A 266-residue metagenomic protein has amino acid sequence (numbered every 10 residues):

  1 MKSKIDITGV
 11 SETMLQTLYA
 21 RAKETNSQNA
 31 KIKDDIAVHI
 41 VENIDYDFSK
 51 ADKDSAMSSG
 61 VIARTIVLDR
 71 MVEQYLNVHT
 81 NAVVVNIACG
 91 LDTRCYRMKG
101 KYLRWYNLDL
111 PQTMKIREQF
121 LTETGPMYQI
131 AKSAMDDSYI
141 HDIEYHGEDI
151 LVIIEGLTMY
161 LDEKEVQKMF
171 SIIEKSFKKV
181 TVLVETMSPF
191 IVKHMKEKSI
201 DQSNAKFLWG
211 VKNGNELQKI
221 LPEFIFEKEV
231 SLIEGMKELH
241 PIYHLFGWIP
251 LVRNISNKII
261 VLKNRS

Functional and structural regions predicted by a protein language model:
M1-V85, C89-K132, H146: Rossmann-like AdoMet
S138-G147: Short amphipathic alpha-helix with an adjacent loop that forms part of the alpha/beta core around
V152-I153: A conserved beta-strand element that flanks and buttresses the S-adenosyl-L-methionine
Y160-I173: A short, conserved alpha-helix within the catalytic core of class I
S176-P189: Conserved beta-strand signature within the Rossmann-like core of class I S-adenosyl-L-methionine
P189-A205: Short, glycine-/aromatic-enriched active-site segment of Class I SAM-dependent methyltransferases
N204-E234: Short alpha-helix
H240-S266: Core SAM-dependent methyltransferase catalytic element
